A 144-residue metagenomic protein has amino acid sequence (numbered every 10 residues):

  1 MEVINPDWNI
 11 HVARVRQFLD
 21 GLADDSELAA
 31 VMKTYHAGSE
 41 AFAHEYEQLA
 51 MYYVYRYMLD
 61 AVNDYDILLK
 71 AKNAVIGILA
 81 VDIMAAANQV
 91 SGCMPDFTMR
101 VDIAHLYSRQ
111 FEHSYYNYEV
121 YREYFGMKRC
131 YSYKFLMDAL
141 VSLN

Functional and structural regions predicted by a protein language model:
M1-N144: Hydrophobic, aromatic-lined core segments that form the binding pocket/scaffold for planar heteroaromatic ligands
